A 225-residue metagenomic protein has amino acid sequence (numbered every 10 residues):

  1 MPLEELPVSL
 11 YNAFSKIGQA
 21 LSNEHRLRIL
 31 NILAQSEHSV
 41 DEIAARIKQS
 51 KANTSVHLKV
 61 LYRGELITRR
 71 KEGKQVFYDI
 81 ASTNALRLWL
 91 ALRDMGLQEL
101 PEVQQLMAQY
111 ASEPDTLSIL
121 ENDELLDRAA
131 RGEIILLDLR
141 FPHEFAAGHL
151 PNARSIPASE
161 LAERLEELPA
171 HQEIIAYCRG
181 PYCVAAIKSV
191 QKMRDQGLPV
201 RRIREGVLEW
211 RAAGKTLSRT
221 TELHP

Functional and structural regions predicted by a protein language model:
M1-N12, R87-G132, L136-D138, T220 (+1 more regions): Amphipathic alpha-helical dimerization/coiled-coil segments that flank or bridge DNA-binding/regulatory modules
A13-S50, V76-T83: N-terminal helix-turn-helix DNA-binding core of bacterial DNA-binding proteins
L30, L58-K59, V207: Short, hydrophobic-biased segments on the C-terminal half of alpha helices that form "recognition helices"
A45, Y62-R63: Alpha-helical residues within the helix-turn-helix
K51-A52, R69: The DNA-contacting recognition helix of HTH DNA-binding domains and analogous helical DNA-recognition elements
R63-E72, D79: Beta-hairpin "wing" of winged helix-turn-helix
L66, L168-R211: Catalytic cysteine-centered active loop of the rhodanese-like fold, especially the PTP/DSP P-loop
E124-K188, T220: Positively charged, proline/Ser/Thr-rich regional signature most characteristic of the Rhodanese/CDC25-like
